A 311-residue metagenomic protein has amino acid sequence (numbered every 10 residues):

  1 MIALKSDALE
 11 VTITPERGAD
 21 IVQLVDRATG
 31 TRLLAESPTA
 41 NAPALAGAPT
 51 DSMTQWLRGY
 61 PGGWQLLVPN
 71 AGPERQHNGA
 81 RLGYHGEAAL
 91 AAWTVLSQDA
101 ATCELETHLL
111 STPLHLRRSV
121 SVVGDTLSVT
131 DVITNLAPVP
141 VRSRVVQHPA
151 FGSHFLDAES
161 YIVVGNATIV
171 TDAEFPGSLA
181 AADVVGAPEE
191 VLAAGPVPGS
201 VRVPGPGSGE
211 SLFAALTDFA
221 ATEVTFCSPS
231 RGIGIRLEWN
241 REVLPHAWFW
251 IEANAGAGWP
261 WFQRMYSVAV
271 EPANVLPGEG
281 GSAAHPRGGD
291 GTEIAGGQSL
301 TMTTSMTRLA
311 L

Functional and structural regions predicted by a protein language model:
M1-S128, V139-R142, V146-L311: Surface-exposed acidic/polar loop and edge beta-strand patches at domain peripheries
